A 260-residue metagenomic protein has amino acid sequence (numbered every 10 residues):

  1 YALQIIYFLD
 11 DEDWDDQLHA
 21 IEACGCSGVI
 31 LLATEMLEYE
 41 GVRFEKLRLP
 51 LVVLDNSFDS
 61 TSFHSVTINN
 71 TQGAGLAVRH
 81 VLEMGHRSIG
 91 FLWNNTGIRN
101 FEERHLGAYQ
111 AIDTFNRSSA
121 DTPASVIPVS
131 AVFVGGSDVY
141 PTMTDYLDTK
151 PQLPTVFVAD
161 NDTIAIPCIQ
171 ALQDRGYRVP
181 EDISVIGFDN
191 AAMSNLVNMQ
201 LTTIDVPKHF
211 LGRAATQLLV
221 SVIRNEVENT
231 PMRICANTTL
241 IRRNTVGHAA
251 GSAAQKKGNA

Functional and structural regions predicted by a protein language model:
Y1-I5, D16, E22, G28 (+3 more regions): Bacterial carbohydrate/catabolite-sensing allosteric modules
Y7-E12: A short, well-structured beta->alpha microelement
L31-L32: A glycine-rich helix N-cap at a beta->alpha junction
